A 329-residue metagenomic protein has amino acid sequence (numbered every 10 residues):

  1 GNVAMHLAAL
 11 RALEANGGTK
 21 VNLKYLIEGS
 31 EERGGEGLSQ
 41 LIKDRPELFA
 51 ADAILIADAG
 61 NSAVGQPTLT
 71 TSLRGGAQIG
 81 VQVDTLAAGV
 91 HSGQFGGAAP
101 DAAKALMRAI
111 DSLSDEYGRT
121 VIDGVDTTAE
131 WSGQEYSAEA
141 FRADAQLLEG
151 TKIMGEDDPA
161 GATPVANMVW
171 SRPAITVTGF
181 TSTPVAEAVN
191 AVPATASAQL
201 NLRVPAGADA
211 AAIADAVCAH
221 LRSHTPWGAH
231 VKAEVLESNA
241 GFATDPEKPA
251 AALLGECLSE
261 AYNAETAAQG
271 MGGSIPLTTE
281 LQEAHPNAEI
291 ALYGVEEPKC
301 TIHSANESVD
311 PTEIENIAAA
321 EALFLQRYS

Functional and structural regions predicted by a protein language model:
G1-G34, I79-V83, G96-E116, L200 (+1 more regions): Alpha-helical metal-binding/catalytic segments enriched in His/Glu/Asp
V3-S72: Acidic/histidine-rich catalytic neighborhood of metal-dependent amide-processing enzymes
P67-T71, V185-N190: Short beta-strand/turn micro-motifs at beta-sheet edges
T71, Q78, S92-F180, A208-H230: Acidic-enriched catalytic cores of C-N bond-cleaving enzymes acting on peptides and small amides
Q82, L106, F180, V192-A196 (+2 more regions): Zn-dependent metallopeptidase/amidohydrolase metal-coordination segment
A98-A99, E187-A194: Short, solvent-exposed beta-strand/turn "edge" segments of beta-rich domains on protein surfaces
L202-P205, K232-E247: A short beta-alpha structural unit
F242-E260: Short, low-order "capping/linker" segments at domain edges
